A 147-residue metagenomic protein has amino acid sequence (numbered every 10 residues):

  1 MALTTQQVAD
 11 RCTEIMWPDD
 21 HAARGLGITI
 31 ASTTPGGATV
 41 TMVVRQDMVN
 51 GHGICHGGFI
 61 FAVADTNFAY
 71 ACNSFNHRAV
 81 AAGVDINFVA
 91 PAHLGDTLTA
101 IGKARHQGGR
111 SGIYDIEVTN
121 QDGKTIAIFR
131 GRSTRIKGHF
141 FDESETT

Functional and structural regions predicted by a protein language model:
M1-T147: Terminal targeting signals and extreme-terminal segments of soluble enzymes
